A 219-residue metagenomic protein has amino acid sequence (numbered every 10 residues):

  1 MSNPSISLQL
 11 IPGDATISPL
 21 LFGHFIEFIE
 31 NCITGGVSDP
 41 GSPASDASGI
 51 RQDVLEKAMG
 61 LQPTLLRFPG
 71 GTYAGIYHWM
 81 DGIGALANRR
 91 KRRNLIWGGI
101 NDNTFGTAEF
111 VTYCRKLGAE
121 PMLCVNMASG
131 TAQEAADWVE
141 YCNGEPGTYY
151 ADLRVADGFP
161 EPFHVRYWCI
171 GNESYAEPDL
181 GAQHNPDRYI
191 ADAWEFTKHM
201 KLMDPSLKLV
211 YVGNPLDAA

Functional and structural regions predicted by a protein language model:
M1-P178, A182-A219: Non-catalytic accessory regions flanking glycosidase/transglycosidase catalytic cores in CAZymes
